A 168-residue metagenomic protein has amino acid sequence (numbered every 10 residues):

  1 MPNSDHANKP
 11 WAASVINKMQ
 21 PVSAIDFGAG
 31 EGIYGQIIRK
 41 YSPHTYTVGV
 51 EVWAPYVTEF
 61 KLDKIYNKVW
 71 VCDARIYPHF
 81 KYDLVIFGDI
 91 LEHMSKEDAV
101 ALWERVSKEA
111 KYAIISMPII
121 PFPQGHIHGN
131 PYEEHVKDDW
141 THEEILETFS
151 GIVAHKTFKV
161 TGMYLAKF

Functional and structural regions predicted by a protein language model:
M1-K81, V100-W103, N130-E147, G151-F168: Conserved N-terminal segment of class I S-adenosyl-L-methionine
A54, I120-P121: Short, glycine/serine-rich, charged loops/turns that create anion-binding and catalytic segments at active sites
I86: A conserved beta-strand element that flanks and buttresses the S-adenosyl-L-methionine
I90-H93: Hydrophobic adenine-recognition pocket in adenosine-nucleotide-binding enzymes
S95-A99: Short N-terminal helix/helix-N-cap motif within the alpha/beta-hydrolase-1
R105-E109: Conserved helix-to-beta-strand junction in the class I
A110-I119: Conserved beta-strand signature within the Rossmann-like core of class I S-adenosyl-L-methionine
P123-I127: A short acidic, helix-capping loop that chelates divalent metal ions and anchors anionic groups
